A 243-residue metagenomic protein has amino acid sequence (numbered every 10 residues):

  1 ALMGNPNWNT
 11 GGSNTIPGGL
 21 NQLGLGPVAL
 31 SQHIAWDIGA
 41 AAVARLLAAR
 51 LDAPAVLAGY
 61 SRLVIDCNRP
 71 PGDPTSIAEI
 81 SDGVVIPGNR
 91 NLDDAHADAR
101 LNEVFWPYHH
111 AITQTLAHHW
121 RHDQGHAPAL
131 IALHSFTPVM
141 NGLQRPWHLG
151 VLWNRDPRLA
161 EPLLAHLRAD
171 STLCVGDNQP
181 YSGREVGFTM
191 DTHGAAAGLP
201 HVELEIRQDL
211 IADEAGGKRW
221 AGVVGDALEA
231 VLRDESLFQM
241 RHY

Functional and structural regions predicted by a protein language model:
A1-Y243: N-terminal catalytic or cofactor-binding beta/alpha core of small enzyme domains
